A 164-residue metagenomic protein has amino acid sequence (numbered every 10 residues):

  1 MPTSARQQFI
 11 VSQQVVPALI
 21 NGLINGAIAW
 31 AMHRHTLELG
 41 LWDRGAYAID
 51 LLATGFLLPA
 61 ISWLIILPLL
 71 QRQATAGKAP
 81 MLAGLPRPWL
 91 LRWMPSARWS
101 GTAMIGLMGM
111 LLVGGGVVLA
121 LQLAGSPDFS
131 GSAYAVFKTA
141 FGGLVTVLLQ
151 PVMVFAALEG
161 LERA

Functional and structural regions predicted by a protein language model:
M1-A164: Juxtamembrane/disordered regions of integral membrane proteins
